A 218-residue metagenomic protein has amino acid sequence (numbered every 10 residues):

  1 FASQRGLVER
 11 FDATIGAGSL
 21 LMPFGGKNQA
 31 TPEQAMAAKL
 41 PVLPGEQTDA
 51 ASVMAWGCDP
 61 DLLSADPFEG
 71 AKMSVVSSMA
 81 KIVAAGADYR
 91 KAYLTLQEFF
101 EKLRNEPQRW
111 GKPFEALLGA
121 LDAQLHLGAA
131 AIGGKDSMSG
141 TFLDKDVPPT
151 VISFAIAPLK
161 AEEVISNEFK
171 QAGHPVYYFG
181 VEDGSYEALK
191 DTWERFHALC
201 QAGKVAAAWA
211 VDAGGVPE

Functional and structural regions predicted by a protein language model:
F1-E218: Glycine/proline-enriched, intrinsically flexible loops and inter-domain linkers
